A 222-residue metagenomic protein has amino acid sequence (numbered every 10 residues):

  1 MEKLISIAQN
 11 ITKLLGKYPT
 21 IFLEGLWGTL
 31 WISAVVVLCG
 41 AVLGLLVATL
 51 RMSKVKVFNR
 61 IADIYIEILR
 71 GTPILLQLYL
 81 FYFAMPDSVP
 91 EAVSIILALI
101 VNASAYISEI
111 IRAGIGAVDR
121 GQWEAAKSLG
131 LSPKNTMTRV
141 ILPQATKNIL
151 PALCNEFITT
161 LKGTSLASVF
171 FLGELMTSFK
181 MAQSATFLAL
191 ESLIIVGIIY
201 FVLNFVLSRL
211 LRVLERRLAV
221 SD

Functional and structural regions predicted by a protein language model:
M1-D222: Transmembrane alpha-helices and adjacent helix-loop boundaries
